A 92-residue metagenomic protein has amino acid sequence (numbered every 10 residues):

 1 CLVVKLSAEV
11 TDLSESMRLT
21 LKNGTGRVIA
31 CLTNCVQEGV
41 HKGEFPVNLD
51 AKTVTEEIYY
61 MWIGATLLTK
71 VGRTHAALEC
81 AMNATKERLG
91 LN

Functional and structural regions predicted by a protein language model:
C1-S16: Amphipathic alpha-helical segments used for helix-helix packing
T11-S14, T66-K70: Short amphipathic alpha-helical interaction patches enriched in hydrophobic/aromatic residues with interspersed Lys/Arg
E15-R18, K22, G26: Short amphipathic alpha-helical segments with heptad-repeat character
G26-K42, K52, E57, M61 (+1 more regions): C-terminal peripheral helix-coil segments that are non-catalytic and often amphipathic
